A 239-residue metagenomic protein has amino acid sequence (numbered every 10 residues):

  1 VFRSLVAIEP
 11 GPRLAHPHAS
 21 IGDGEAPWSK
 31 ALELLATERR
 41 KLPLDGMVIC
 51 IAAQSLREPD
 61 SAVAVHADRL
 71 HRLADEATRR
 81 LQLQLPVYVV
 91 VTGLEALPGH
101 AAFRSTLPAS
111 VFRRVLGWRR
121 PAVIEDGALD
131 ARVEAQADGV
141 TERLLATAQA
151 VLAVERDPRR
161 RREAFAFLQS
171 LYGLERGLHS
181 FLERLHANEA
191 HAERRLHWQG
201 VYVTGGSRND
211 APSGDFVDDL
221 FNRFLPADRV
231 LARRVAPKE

Functional and structural regions predicted by a protein language model:
V1-E239: Basic, amphipathic N-terminal segments
